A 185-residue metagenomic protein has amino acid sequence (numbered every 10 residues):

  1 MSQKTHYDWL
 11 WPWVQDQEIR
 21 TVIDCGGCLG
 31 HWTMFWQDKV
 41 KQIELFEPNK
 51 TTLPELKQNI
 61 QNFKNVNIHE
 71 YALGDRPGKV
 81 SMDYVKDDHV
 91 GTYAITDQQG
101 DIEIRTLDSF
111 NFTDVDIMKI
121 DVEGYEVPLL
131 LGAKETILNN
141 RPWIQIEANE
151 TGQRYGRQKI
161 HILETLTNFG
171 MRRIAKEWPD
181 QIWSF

Functional and structural regions predicted by a protein language model:
M1-F185: Phosphate/nucleotide-binding beta-alpha loop and adjacent structural elements of enzyme active sites
